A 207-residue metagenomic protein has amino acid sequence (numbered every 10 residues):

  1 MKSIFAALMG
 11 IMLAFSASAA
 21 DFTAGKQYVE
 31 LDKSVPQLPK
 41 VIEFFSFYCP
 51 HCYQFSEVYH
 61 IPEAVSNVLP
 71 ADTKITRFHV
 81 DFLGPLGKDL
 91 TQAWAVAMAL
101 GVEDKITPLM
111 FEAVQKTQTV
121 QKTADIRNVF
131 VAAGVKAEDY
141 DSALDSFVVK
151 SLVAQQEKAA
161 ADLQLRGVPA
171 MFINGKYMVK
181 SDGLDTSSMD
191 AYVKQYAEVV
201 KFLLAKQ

Functional and structural regions predicted by a protein language model:
S3-G84, V200-Q207: Extracytoplasmic thiol/disulfide redox context detector
A20-A24, Q37-K40, P108-V120, D141-F147: Short N-terminal helix-initiation segments at or just after the protein's N-terminus
I42-F47, L90-T91, K180-L184: Acidic/histidine-rich, surface-exposed loop or edge segments in extracytoplasmic proteins
F47, Y53-R127, Q195, V199: Structural alpha/beta surface segment adjacent to cysteine/selenocysteine redox centers across thiol/disulfide enzymes
A132-Q207: C-terminal cap of thioredoxin/glutaredoxin-like
